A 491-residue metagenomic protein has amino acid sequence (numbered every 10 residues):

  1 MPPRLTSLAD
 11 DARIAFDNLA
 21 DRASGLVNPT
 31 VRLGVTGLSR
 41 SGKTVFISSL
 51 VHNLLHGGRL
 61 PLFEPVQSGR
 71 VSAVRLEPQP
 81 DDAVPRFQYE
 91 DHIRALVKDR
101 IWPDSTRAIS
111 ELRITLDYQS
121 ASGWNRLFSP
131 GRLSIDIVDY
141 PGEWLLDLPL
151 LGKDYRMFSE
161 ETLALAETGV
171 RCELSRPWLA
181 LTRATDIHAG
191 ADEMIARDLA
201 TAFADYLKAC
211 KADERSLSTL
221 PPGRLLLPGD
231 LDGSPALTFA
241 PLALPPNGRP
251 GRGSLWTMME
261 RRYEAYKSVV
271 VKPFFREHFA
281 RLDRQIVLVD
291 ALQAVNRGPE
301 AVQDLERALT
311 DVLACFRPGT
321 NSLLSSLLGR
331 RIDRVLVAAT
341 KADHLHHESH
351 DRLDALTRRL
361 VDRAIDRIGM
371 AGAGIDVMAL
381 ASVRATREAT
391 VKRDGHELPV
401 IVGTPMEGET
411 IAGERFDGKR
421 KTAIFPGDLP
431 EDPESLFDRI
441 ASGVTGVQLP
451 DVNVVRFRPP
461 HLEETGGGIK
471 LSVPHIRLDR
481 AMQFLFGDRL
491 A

Functional and structural regions predicted by a protein language model:
M1-D10, Q293: Charged, amphipathic alpha-helical linker segments immediately N-terminal to NTP-binding catalytic cores
F16-R22, L26-V27, N53-R331, H346 (+4 more regions): Switch- and interface-adjacent substructures of P-loop NTPase systems
L33-V51: Glycine-rich phosphate-binding P-loop
G34-T36, V287-D290, A338-K341: Conserved beta-strand segments of the P-loop GTPase G domain that flank and frequently precede/overlap
S49-L55, L150-Y155, V302, D351-T357 (+1 more regions): Short secondary-structure boundary/capping segments
S325-V335, A371-A373, E388: A glycine-rich, aromatic-flanked flexible loop/lid motif
A338-L345, M378-T390: Short, conserved secondary-structure transition motifs
H344-G369: GTPase G-domain guanine-specificity segment
